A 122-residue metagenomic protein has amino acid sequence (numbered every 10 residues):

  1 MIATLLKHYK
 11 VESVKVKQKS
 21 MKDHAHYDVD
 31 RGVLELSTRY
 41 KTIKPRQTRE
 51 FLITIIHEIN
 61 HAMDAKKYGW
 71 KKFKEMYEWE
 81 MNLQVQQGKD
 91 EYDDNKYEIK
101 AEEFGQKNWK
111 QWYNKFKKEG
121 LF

Functional and structural regions predicted by a protein language model:
M1-E12: Zn2+-dependent metallopeptidase catalytic core
K7, H24-H26, L83-Q86: Short secondary-structure boundary/capping segments within folded domains
E12, G69-W70, K115-E119: Short, polar/charged, Gly/Pro-enriched helix-capping and turn/loop motifs at alpha-helix termini and inter-helix linkers
E12, K17-R49, A62-K66: Active-site scaffold of zinc-dependent metalloenzymes
R49, I53, A65-I99: Post-HEXXH active-site segment of zinc metalloproteases
H57, H61: Histidine-centered divalent metal-coordination motifs
A62-G69, K107-Q111: Active-site catalytic microenvironments for nucleophilic, acid-base chemistry
Q84-F122: Long, well-structured alpha-helical subdomains associated with metal-dependent extracellular/ecto-lumenal hydrolases
